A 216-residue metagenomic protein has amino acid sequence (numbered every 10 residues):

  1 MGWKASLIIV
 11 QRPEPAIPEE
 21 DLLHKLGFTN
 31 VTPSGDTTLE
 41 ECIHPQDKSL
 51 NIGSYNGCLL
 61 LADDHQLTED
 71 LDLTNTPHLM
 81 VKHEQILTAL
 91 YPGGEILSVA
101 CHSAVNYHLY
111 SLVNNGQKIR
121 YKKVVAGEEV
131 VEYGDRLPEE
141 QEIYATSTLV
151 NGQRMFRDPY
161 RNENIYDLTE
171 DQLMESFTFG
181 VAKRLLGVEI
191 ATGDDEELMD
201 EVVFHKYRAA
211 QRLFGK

Functional and structural regions predicted by a protein language model:
M1-N30, A209-K216: Short, extreme N-terminal segment that most often corresponds to the first beta-strand
W3-S6, Q11, P15, L112-V125: A short, hydrophobic/aromatic-rich structural module that often spans a beta strand with its adjoining loop
R12-I17, H44, L137, D158: Intrinsic-disorder/low-complexity coil detector
K25, A89, L185: Residues that form generic nucleotide/phosphate-binding pockets
F28-K122: Short, intrinsically disordered low-complexity segments
A100, R120-K216: Long, compositionally biased intrinsically disordered terminal regions
